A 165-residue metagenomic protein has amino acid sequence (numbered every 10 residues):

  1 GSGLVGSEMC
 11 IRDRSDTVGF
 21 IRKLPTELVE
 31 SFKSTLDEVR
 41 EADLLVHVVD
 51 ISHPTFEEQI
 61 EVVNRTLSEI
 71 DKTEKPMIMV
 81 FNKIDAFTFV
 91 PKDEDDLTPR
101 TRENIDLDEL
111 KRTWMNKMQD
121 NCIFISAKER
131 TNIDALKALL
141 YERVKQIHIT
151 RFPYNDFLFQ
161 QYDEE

Functional and structural regions predicted by a protein language model:
G1-I11: Single conserved hydrophobic/aromatic residue that forms the stacking wall/gate of nucleotide- or nucleobase-binding
G3, L28, F56: Short, conserved glycine- and acidic-residue-centered signature motifs in active-site or ligand-binding loops
R12, D43-L44, K75-I78: Loop/turn-to-beta-strand initiation segments
R12-S31: Switch II (G3) loop of P-loop NTPases
R14, V48, V80: Generic enzyme active-site microenvironment
V29-H53, T66-E69: Inter-motif core of Ras-like GTPase G domains
P54-E165: C-terminal-of-GTPase-core extension/linker across diverse P-loop GTPases
